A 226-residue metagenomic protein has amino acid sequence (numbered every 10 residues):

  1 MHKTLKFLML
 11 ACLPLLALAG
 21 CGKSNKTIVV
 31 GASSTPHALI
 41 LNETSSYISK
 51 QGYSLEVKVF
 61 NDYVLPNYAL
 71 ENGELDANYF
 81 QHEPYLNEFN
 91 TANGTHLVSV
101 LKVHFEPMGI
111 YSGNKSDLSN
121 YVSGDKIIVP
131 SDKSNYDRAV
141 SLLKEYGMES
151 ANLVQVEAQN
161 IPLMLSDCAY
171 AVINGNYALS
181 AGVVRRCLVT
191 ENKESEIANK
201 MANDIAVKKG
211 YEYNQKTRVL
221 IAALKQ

Functional and structural regions predicted by a protein language model:
A17-G20: C-terminal motif of bacterial Sec signal peptides marking the signal peptidase cleavage site
S24-T35, Y53-V59, K126-I127: Short, well-ordered beta-strand elements
T35, V59-Y63, G73-N87, H104 (+3 more regions): Beta->alpha turn/N-cap motifs
N42-Y53, R138-V154: Ligand-binding cleft/hinge of the Venus flytrap
V57-Y68, E149-L163: Short helix-initiation/N-cap motifs at beta->coil->alpha
E88-V100, K115, S180-K193: Ligand-binding "clamshell"
V100-G147: A conserved helix-loop-strand patch within extracytoplasmic ligand-binding domains of the periplasmic binding
P107-S119, K200-K216: A bilobed periplasmic-binding-protein/Venus flytrap-type ligand-binding module shared by bacterial periplasmic
